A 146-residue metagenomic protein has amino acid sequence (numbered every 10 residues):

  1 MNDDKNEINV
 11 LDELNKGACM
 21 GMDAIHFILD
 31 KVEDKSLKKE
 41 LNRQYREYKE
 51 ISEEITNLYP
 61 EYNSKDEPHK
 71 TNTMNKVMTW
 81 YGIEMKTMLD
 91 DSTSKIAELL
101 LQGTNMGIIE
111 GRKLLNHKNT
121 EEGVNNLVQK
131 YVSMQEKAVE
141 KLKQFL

Functional and structural regions predicted by a protein language model:
M1-L146: Amphipathic alpha-helical hairpins
